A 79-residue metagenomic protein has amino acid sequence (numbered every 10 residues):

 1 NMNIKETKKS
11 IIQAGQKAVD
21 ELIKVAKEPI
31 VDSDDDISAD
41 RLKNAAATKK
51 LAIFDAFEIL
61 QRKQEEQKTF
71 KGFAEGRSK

Functional and structural regions predicted by a protein language model:
N1-L42, E65: Extended, surface-exposed interaction regions
S33-F70: Amphipathic alpha-helical protein-protein interaction segments
F70-R77: Charged interaction scaffolds used for protein-protein
